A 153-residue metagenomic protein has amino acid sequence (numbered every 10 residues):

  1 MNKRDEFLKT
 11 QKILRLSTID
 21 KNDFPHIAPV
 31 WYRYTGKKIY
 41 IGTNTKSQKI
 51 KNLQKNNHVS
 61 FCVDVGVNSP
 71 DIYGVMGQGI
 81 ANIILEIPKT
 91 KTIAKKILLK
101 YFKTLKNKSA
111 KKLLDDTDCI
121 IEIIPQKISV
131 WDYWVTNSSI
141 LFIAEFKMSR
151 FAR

Functional and structural regions predicted by a protein language model:
M1-N2, K46-S47, N107: Structural motif corresponding to alpha-helix initiation and N-cap regions
M1-R15: Short, basic/aromatic recognition patches
L8, N52-L53, I97, I123: A generic structural signal for nonpolar/aromatic side chains embedded in well-ordered alpha-helices
T10-Q11, K55-N56, T117, Q126: Structured helix-beta-strand junction loops
K12-T45, L53, F61-D64: Short beta-strand segments
Q48-Q78, N82: Helix-adjacent hinge/juxtasegments
I72-R153: Charged, gly/pro-rich active-site loop segments
